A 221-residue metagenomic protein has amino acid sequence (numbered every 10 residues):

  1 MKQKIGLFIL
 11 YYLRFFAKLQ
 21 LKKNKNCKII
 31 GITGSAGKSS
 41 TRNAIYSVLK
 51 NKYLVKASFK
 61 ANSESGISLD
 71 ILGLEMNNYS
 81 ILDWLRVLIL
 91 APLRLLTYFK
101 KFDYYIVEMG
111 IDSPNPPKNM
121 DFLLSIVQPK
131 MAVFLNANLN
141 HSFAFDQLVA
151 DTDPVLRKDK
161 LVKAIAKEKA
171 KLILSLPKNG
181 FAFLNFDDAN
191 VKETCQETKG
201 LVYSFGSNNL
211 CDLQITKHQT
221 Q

Functional and structural regions predicted by a protein language model:
M1-F16: N-terminal pre-Walker A segment at the start of P-loop NTPase domains
R14-S65, N77, P154-V155: Walker A (P-loop) phosphate-binding motif
K25-C27, K101-F102, I106, L124-Q221: Acidic, Mg2+-coordinating active-site environments of NTP-dependent enzymes
Y46-N51, L69-L72, S125, Q196: Short, well-ordered alpha-helices that flank and scaffold nucleotide-derived cofactor binding pockets
D70-S80: Conserved NTP-binding/hydrolysis module of P-loop NTPases
L88-Y98: Conserved alpha-helical scaffold flanking the Walker A/P-loop in AAA+ ATPase domains
D103-P117: Switch II (G3) loop of P-loop NTPases
P114-M120, F143-D146: Conserved ATPase-coupling elements of RecA-like P-loop NTPase cores
